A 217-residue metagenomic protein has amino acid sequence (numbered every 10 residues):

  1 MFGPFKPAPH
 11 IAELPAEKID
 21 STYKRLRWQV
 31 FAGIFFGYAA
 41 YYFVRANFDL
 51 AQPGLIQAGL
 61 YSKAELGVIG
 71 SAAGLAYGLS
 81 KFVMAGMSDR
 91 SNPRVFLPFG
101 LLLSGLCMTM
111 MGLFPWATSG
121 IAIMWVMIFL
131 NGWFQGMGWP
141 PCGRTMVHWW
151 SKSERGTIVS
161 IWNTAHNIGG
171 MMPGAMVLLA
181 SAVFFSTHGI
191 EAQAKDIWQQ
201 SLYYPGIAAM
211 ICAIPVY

Functional and structural regions predicted by a protein language model:
Q29-K63: Extracytoplasmic
A46, G74-F82, M171: Residue-level signature of mid-helix packing/kink "hotspots" within the transmembrane helices of 12-pass Major
S80-P93: Helix-to-loop junctions at the C-terminal end of transmembrane segments in multipass secondary transporters
L102-T118: C-terminal ends and interior cores of transmembrane alpha-helices in multi-pass membrane transporters/permeases
M127-A165: Cytoplasmic helix-loop-helix junction between adjacent transmembrane helices in 12-TM secondary transporters
S160-A182: Glycine-rich segments within core transmembrane alpha-helices of 12-TM secondary carriers
Q199-Y217: Symmetry-related core transmembrane helices of the 12-TM Major Facilitator Superfamily/SLC fold
